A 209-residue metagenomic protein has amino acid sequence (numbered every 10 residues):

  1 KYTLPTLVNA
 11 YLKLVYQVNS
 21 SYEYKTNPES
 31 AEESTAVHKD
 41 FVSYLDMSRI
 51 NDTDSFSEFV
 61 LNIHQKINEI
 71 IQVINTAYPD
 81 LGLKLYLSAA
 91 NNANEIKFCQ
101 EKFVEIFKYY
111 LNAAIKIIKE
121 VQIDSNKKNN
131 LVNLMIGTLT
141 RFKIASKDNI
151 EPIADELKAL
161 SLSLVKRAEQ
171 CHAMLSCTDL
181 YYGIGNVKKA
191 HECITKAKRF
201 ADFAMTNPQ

Functional and structural regions predicted by a protein language model:
K1-S176, Y182-P208: Alpha-solenoid helical repeat scaffolds
